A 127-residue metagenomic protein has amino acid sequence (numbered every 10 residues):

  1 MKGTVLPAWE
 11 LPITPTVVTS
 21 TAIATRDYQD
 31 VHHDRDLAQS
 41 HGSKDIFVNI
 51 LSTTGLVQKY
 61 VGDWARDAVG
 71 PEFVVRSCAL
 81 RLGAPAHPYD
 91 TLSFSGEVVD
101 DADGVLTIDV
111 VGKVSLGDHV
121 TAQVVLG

Functional and structural regions predicted by a protein language model:
M1-L6, L82-G127: HotDog/MaoC-like acyl-thioester-processing domains
M1-V48: Catalytic strand-loop segment that frames the active site of acyl-thioester-processing enzymes
P7-W9, V17, V74-C78, L92 (+1 more regions): A generic structural signal for short beta-strands and their flanking turns/coil linkers
T25-R26, L37-A38, R66, E72-V74 (+1 more regions): Short, charged/polar low-complexity linear motifs in solvent-exposed/disordered segments
H41-V48, S52-V98: Hydrophobic beta-strand-centered segment that forms part of the acyl-chain substrate-binding groove
